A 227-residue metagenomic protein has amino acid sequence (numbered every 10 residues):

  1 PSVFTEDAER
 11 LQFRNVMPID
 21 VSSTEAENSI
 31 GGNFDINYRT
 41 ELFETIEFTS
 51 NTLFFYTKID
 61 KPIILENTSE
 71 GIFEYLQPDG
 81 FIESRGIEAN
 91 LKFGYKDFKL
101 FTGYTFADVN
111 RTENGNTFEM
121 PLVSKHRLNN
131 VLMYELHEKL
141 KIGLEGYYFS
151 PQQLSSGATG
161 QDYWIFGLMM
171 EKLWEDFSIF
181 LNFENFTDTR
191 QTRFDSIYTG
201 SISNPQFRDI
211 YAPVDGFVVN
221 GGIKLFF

Functional and structural regions predicted by a protein language model:
P1-G32, F54-Y75, E145-S156, D188-N204: Surface-exposed extracellular loop regions of Gram-negative outer-membrane beta-barrel proteins, predominantly
Q12, S22-N28, L76-E83, K92 (+3 more regions): Replace "Gram-negative outer membrane beta-barrel proteins" with "bacterial and organellar outer membrane beta-barrel
I19, L128, I165, Q206-F207: Short structured motifs
N28-G32, I46, F81-I87, L122-L128 (+3 more regions): Residues that define the transmembrane beta-barrel architecture of outer-membrane proteins
D35: Small/polar-residue-rich segments within soluble enzyme cores
E44-D60, F73, Q77-L154, K224-F226: Gram-negative outer-membrane beta-barrel transporters
D60, M170-F227: C-terminal beta-signal and adjacent terminal beta-strands/loops of Gram-negative outer-membrane beta-barrel proteins
